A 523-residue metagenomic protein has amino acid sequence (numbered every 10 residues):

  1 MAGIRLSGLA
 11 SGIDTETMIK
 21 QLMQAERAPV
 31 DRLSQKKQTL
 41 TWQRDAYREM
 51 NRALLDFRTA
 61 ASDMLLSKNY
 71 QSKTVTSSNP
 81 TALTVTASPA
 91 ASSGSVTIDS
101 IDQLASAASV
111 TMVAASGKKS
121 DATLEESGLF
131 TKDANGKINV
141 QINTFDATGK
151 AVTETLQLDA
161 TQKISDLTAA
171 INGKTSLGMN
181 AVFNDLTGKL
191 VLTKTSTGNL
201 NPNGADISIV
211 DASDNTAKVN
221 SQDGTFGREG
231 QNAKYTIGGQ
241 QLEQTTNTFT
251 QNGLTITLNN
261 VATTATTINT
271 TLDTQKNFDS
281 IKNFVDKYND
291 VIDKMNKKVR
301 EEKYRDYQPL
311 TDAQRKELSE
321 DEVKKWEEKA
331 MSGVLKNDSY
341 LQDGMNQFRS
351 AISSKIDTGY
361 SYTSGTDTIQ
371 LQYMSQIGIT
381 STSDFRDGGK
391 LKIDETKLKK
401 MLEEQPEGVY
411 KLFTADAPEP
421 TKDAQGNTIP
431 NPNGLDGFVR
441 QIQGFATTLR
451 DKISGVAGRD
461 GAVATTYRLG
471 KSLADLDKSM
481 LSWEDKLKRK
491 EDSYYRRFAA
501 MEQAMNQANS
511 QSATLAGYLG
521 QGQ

Functional and structural regions predicted by a protein language model:
M1-L55, T59-A61, L65, P80-I98 (+5 more regions): Polar, low-complexity export/assembly segments characteristic of proteins that are secreted or assemble on the cell
Q71-N79: Glycan-recognition and catalytic regions of carbohydrate-active enzymes
S88-E126, K132: Hydrophobic alpha-helical hairpins/lids featuring a short glycine-rich hinge
D121-F130, T144-D146, G173, Y235: Intrinsically disordered, low-complexity linker/loop segments enriched in Gly/Pro and charged/polar residues
A122-F130, Q162-A169, T246-T248: Short, structural beta-strand-to-alpha-helix junction motif
N143-L186: A conserved hydrophobic secondary-structure block that centers on an alpha-helix together with its immediately flanking
S512-L515: Positively charged interface segments
